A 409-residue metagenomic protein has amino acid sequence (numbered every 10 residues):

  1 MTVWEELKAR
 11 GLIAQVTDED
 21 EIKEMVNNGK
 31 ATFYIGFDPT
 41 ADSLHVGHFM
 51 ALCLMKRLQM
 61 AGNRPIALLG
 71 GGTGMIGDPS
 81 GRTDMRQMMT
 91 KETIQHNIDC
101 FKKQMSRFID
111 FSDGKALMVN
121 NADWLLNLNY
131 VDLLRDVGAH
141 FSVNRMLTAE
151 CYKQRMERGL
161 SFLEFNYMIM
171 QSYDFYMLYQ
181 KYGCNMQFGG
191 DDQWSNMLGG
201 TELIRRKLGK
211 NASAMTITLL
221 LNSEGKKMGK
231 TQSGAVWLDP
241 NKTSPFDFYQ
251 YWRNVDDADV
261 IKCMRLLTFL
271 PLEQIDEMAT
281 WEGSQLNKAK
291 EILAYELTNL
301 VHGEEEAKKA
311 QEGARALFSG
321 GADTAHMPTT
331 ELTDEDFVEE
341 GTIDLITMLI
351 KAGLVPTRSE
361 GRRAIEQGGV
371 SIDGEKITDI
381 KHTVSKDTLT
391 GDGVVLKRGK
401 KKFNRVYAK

Functional and structural regions predicted by a protein language model:
M1-F33: Positively charged, low-complexity intrinsically disordered leader regions
R10, T90-K91, N97-I98, K102 (+1 more regions): Divalent-metal (Mg2+/Mn2+/Ca2+)-assisted nucleotide/phosphate chemistry catalytic cores
E21-P79, F188-W194: N-terminal catalytic cores of NTP/NDP-binding nucleotidyl/phosphoryl-transfer enzymes
N28-G36, L58, P65, S172-K181 (+2 more regions): Short, hydrophobic/aliphatic alpha-helical segments
A51-L58, L178, N196-I204, L297 (+1 more regions): Buried hydrophobic packing segments
G77-G81, L128-L134, K226-Q232: Short acidic, glycine/serine/threonine-rich loops at helix termini
P79-Q95: A charged helix-plus-loop insertion that forms the helical arch/lid used to bind and gate nucleic-acid substrates
I204-K409: Conserved nucleotide- and phosphate/pyrophosphate-binding catalytic cores in adenylate/nucleotidyl-handling enzymes
